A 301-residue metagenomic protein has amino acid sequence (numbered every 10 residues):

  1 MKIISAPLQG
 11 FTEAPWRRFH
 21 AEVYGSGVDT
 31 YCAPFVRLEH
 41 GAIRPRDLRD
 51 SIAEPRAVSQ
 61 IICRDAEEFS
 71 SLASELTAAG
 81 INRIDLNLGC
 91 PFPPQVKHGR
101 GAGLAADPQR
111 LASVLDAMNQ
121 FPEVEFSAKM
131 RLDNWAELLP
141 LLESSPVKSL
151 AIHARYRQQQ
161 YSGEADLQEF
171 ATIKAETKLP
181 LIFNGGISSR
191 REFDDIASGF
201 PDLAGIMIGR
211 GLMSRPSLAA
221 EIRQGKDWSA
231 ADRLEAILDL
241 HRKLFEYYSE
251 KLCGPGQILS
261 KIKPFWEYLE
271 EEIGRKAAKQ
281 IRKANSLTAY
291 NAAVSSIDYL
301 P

Functional and structural regions predicted by a protein language model:
M1-P301: Flavin-dependent oxidoreductase catalytic cores
